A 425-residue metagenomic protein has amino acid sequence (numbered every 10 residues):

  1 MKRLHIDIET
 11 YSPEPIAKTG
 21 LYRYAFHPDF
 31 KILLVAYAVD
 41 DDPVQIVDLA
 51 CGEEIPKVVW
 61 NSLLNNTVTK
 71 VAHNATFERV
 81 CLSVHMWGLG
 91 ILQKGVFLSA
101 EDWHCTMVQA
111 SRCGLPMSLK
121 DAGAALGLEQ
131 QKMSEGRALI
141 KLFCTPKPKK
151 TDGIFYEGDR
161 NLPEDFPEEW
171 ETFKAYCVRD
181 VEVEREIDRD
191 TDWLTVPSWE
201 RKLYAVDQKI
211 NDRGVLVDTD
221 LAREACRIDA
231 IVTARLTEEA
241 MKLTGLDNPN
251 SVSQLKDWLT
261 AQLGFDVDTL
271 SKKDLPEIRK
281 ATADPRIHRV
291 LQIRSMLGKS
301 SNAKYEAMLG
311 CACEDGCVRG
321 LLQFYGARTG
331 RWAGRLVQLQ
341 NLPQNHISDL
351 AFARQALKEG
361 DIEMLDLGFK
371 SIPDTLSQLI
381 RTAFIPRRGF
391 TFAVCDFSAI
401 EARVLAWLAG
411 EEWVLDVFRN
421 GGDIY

Functional and structural regions predicted by a protein language model:
M1-P28, I32-L34, A38: Gly/Thr-rich phosphate-binding beta-strand-loop-beta motif of the actin/hexokinase/Hsp70
M1-T10, E14-I16, G114, A124-A125 (+3 more regions): Conserved "right-hand" nucleotidyltransferase catalytic core of DNA-directed polymerases
P13-A17, I46-L49, R403-L405: Cytochrome P450 core scaffold surrounding the K-helix E-X-X-R motif and the conserved "meander" helix-loop region
K18-R23, H85-G90, G264, L336-H346 (+1 more regions): Short secondary-structure boundary/capping segments
Y22, L350-A351, E401-Y425: Metal-dependent catalytic core segments for phosphate chemistry
F30-Y37, D41-V58, S62-D192, S348-D349 (+2 more regions): Active-site-proximal helix-loop-helix substrate-binding element of RNase H-like nuclease domains
T76-G90, C113, K256-L263, S398-E412: Short active-site loop/helix that positions an aromatic residue
R112, C395, V417-G421: Conserved, non-catalytic sequence blocks in retroelement Pol enzymes and Pol-derived host proteins
